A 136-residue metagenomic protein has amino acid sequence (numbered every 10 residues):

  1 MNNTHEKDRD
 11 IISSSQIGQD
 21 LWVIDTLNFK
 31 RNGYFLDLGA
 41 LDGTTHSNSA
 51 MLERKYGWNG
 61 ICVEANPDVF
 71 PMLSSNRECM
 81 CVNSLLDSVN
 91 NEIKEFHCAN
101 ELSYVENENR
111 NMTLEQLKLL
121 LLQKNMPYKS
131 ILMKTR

Functional and structural regions predicted by a protein language model:
M1-R136: Phosphate/nucleotide-binding beta-alpha loop and adjacent structural elements of enzyme active sites
